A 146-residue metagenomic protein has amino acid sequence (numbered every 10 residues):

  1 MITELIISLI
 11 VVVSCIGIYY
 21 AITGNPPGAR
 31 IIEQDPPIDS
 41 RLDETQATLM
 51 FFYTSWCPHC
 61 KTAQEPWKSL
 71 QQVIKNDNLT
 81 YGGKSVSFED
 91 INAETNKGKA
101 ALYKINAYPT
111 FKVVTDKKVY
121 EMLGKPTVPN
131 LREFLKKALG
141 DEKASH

Functional and structural regions predicted by a protein language model:
M1-I31: N-terminal targeting signals for export/organelle localization
P26-Q34, D39-S40, E44, E133 (+1 more regions): Intrinsic disorder/low-complexity detector
P37-N76: Local sequence-structure signature of Cys/Sec-based thiol-disulfide redox active-site neighborhoods
F52, Q71, N76-G98, K125: Thiol-based oxidoreductase modules, predominantly thioredoxin-like and allied folds used for disulfide exchange
T54-P58, E94-N96, N106, V119: Solvent-exposed loop/turn segments at secondary-structure junctions within structured extracellular/periplasmic domains
E65, S69, V73, V86-E89 (+2 more regions): Long compositionally biased, domain-poor regions of proteins
A101-V113: Structural micro-motif
K112-H146: Non-catalytic, surface beta->alpha helical segment in thiol-disulfide oxidoreductase systems
